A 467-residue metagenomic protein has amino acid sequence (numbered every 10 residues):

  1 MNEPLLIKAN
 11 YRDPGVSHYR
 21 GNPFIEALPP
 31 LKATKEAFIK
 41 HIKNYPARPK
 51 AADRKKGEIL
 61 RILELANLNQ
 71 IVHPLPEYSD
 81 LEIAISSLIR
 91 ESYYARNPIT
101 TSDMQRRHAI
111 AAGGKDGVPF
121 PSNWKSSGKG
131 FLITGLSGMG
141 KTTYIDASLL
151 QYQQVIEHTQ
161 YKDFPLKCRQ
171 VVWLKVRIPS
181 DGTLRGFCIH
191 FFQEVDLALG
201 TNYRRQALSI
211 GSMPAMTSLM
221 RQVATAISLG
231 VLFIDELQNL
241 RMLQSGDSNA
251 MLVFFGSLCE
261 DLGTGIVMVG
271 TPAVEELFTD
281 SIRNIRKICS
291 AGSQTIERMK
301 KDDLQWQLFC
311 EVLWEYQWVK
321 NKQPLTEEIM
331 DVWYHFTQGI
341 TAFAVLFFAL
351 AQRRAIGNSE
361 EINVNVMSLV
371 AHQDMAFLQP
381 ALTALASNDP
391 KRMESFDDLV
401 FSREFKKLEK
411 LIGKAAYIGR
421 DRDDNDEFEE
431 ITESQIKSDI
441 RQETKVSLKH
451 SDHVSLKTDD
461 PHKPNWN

Functional and structural regions predicted by a protein language model:
M1-K129: Walker A/P-loop-proximal flanking segment of P-loop NTPase domains
N2-D53, L68-V72, A226, K300-N467: C-terminal alpha-helical "lid" subdomain
E82, P98-T101, Q105-D116, S122-S126 (+6 more regions): Mid-core helix/loop region of P-loop NTP-binding domains shared across ATPases and GTPases
I133: Hydrophobic anchor at the beta1->P-loop junction of P-loop NTPases
K141: Conserved lysine of the Walker
Y144, S148, F187: Hydrophobic positions on the alpha1 helix immediately C-terminal to the Walker A/P-loop
Q151-D163, L197-G200: Post-Walker A helix-loop "phosphate-sensing" segment adjacent to the P-loop in P-loop NTPases
R221-A226, G230-V231, N239-Q244, M251-E328: The catalytic "switch" region of P-loop NTPases
